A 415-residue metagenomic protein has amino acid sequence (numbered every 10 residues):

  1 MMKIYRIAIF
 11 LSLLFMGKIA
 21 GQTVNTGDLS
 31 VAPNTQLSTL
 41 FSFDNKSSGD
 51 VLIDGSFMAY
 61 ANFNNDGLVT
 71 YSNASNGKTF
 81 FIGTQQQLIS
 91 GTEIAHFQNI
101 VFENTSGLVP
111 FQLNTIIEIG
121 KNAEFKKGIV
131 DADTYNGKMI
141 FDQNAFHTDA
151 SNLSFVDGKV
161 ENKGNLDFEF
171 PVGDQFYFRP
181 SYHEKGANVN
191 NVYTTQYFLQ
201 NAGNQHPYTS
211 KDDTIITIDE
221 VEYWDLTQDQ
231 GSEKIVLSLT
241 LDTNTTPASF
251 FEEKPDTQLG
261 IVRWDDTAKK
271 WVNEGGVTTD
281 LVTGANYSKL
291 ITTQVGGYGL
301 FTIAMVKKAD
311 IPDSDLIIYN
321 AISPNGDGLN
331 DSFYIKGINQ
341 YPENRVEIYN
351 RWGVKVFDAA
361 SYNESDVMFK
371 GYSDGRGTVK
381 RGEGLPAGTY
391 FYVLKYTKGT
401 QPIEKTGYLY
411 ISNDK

Functional and structural regions predicted by a protein language model:
M1-G27, F301-I303, F357: Bacterial Sec-dependent N-terminal signal peptides
Q22, E252-Q258, W264-N330, Y341-P342: Proteolytic cleavage junctions
T23-Q86, T92-V101, N114, K121-L259 (+2 more regions): Self-processing/autoproteolytic domain segments and adjacent N-terminal interaction modules in large, modular
V101-F111: Intrinsically disordered, low-complexity linker/loop segments enriched in Gly/Pro and charged/polar residues
Y223-Q228, L290-T292, R381: Beta-strand-rich interaction surfaces with strong enrichment in secreted/lumenal proteins
L237-T240, G284-Q294, V367-D374: Exposed aromatic-hydrophobic patches
V262-K270, Y349-V356: Change "in extracellular beta-sheet-rich domains … of secreted and cell-surface proteins" to "in beta-sheet-rich domains
D310-K415: Short loop/turn motifs at secondary-structure boundaries
